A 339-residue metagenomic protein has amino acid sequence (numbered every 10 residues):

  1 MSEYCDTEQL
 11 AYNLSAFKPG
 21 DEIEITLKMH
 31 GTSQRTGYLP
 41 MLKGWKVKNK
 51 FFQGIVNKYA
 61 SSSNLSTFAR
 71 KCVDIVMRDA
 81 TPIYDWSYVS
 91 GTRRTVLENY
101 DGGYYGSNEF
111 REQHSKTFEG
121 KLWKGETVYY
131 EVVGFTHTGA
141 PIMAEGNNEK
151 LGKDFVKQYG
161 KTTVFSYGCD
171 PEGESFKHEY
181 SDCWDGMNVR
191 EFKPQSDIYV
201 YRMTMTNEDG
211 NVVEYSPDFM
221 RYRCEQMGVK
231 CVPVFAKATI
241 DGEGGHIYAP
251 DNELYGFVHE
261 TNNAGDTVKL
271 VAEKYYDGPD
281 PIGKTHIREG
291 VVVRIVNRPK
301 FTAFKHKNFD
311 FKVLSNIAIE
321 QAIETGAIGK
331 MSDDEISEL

Functional and structural regions predicted by a protein language model:
M1-L339: Core nucleotide-handling region used for phosphoryl-transfer chemistry
